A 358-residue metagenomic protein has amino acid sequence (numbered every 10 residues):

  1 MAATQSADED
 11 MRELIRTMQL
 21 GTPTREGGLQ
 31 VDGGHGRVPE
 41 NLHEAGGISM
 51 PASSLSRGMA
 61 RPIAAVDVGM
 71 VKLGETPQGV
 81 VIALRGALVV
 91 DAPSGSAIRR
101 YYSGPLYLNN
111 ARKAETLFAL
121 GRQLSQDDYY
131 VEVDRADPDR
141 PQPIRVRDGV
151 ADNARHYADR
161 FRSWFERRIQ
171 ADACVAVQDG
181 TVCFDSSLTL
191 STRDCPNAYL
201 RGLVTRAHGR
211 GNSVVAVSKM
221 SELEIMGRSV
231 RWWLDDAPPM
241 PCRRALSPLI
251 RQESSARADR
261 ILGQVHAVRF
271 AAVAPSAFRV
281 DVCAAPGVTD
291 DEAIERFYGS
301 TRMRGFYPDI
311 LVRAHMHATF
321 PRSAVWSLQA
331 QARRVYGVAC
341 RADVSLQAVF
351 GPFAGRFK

Functional and structural regions predicted by a protein language model:
M1-R61, R99, P105-K358: Long, contiguous domain-sized segments
R61-V71: Two-metal-ion RNase H-like nuclease active-site motif
A65, G86, C183: Generic enzyme active-site microenvironment
G69-K72, L88-V90, M220-L223: Short loop/turn segments at secondary-structure transitions that flank enzyme active sites
L73-T76, A83, A92, T192-R193 (+1 more regions): Short helix/loop capping segments that flank catalytic or ligand/cofactor-binding pockets
P77-I82, N197-R201: "Short basic amphipathic alpha-helical interaction patches in structured regions
Q78-T116: Catalytic or ion-translocation cores adjacent to nucleophile or general acid/base/metal-coordination motifs in diverse
